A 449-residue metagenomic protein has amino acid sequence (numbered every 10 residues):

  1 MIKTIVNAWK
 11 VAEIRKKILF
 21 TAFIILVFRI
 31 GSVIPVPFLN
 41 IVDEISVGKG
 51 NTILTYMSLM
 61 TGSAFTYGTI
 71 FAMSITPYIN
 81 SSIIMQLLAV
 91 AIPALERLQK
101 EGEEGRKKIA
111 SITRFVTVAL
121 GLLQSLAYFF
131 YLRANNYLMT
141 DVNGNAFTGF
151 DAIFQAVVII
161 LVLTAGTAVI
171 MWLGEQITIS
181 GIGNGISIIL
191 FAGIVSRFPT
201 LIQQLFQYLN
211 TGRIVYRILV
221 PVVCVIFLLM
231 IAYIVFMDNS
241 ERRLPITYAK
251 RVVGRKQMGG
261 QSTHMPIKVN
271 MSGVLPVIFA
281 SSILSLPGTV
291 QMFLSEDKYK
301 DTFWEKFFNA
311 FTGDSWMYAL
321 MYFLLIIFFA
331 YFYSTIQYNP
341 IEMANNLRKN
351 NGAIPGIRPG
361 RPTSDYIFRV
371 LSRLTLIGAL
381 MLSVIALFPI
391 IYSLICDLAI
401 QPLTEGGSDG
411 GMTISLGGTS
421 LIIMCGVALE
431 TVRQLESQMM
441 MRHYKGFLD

Functional and structural regions predicted by a protein language model:
M1-Q99, E103-D449: N-terminal cationic and glycine-rich segments that engage phosphates or anionic surfaces
